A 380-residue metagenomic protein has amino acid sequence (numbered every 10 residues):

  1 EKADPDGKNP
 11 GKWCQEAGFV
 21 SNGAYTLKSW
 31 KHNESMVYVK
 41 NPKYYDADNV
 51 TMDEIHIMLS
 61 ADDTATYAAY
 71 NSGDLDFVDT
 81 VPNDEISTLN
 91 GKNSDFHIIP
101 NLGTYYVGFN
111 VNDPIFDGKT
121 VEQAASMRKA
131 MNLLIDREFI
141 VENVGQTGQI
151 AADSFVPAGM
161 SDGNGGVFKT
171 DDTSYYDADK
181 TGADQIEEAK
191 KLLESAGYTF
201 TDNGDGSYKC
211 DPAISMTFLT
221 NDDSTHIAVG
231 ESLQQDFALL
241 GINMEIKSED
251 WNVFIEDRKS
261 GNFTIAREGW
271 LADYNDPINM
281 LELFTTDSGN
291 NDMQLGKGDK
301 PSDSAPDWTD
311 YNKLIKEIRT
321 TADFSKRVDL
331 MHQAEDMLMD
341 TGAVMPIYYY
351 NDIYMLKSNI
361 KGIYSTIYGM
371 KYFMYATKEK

Functional and structural regions predicted by a protein language model:
E1-N49, I186, K191: Gly/Pro-rich hinge or "lid" segments in bacterial periplasmic/extracellular proteins
P10-E16, P42-T88, N243-E245, D250: Ligand-site clamp/hinge motif
K31, S35, L134-K169, T225-Q234 (+1 more regions): Detector for C-terminal structural segments
H32, A69, G182, A196-D273 (+2 more regions): Ligand/substrate-recognition segments at binding pockets and active sites
V39-Y45, L102-A130, N143, N351: A bilobed periplasmic-binding-protein/Venus flytrap-type ligand-binding module shared by bacterial periplasmic
P82-K92, A272-P277: A ligand-binding cleft/hinge motif common to bilobed small-molecule-binding domains
H97-N112, S288-K300: Periplasmic-binding protein-like
A151-Y198, D202, D222-I227: Structural transition elements
